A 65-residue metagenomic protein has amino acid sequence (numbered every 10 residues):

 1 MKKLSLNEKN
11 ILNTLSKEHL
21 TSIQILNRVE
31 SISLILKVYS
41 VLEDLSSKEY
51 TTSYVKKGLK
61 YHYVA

Functional and structural regions predicted by a protein language model:
L4, E18-H19: Flexible coil/turn residues that form the inter-helical turn or adjacent wing/linker of helix-turn-helix
L4-S5, S53-A65: Short, cationic-aromatic polyanion-contact patches
E8-L15, Y39: Hydrophobic residues on short alpha-helical segments
L20-V29: Short acidic, hydrophobic short linear motifs in intrinsically disordered regions
I32-S47: Short amphipathic alpha-helical interaction segments
